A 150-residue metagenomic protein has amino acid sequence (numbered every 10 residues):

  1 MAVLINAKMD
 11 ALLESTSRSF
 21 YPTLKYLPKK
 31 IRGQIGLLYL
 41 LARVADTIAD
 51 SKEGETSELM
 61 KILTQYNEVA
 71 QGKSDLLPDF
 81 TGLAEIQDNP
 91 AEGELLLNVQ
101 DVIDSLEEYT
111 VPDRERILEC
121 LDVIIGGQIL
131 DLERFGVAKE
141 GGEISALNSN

Functional and structural regions predicted by a protein language model:
M1-N150: Acidic catalytic motifs of isoprenoid enzymes
